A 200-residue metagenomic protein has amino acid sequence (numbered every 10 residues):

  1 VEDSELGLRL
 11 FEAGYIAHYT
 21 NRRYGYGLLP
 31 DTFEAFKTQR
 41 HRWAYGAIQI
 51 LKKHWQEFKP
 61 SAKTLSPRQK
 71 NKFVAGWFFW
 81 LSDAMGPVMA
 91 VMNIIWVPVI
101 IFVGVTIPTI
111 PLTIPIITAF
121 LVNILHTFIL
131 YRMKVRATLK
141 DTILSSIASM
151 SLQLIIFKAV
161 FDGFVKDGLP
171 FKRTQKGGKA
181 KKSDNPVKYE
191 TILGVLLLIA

Functional and structural regions predicted by a protein language model:
V1-K59: Internal catalytic domains of large membrane-associated glycosyltransferases
E2, S66-W80, T113, I117: Secondary-structure capping and boundary motifs in well-ordered enzyme cores
R9, Y19, P67-N71, T118-A119 (+1 more regions): Short hydrophobic/aromatic-rich motifs at helix boundaries and adjacent loops
E12, E57-P67, I94-W96, L198-A200: Hydrophobic transmembrane alpha-helix bundles
E34, F58-R68, V165-G178: Extended non-transmembrane interhelical loops and adjacent amphipathic helices of multipass membrane proteins
E34-I48, K52-K59, N71-F78, S82 (+1 more regions): Membrane-interacting alpha-helical segments
W80-P170, N185-A200: Membrane-embedded multi-pass helical conduit in multi-pass membrane proteins, especially envelope-biosynthetic
Q175-K188: Primarily ABC-family ATPase nucleotide-binding module
